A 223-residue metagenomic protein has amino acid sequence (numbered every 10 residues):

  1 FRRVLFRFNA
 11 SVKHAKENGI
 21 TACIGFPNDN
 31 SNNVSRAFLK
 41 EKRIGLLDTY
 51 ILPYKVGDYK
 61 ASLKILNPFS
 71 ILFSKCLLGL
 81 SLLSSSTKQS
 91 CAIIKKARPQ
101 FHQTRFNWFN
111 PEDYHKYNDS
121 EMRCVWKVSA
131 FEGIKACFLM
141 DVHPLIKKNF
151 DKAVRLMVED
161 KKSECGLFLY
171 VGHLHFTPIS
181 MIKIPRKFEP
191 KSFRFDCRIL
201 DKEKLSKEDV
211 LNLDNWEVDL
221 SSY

Functional and structural regions predicted by a protein language model:
V4-L5: Short, small-residue-biased leader/transition segments that mark boundaries at the very start of proteins
F8-E17, V154-K162: A conserved short alpha-helix in the GNAT/GCN5 acetyltransferase fold that borders and helps form the acetyl-CoA
A15-N28, K162-H173: Conserved GNAT acetyl-CoA-binding A-motif
K16-N18, N32-H143: Amide-forming acyltransferase catalytic core, primarily the GNAT-like/NAT-type and related acyltransferase folds
N30, E41, E132-I134, F168-L174 (+1 more regions): Extended, composition-driven regions rather than compact fold-specific motifs
K147-A153: Short, conserved charged micro-motifs
L169-H173, T177-Y223: C-terminal functional modules
